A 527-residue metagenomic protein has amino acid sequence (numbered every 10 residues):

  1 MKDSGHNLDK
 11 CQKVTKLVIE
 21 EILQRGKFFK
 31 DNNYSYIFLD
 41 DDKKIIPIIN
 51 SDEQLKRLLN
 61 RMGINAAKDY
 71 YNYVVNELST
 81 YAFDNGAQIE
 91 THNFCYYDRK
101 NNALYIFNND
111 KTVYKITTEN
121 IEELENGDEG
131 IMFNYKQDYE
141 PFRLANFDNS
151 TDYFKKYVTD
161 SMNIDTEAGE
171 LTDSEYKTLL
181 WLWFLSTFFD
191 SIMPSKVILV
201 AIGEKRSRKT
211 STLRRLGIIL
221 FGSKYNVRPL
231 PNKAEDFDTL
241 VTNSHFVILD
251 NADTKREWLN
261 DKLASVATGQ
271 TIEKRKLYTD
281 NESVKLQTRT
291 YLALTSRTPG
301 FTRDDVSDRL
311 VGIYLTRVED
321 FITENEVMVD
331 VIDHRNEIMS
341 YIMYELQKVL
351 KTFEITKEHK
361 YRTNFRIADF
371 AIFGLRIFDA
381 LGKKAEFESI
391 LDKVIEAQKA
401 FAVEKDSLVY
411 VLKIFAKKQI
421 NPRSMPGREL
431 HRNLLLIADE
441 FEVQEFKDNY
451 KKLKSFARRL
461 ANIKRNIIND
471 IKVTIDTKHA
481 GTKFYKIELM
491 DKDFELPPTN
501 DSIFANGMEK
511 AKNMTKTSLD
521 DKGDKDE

Functional and structural regions predicted by a protein language model:
M1-F147, E175, I192, T239 (+3 more regions): N-terminal nucleic-acid engagement/recognition segments and initiation subdomains in replication, restriction
Q24-K44, E53, N134, A168 (+4 more regions): DNA transaction DNA-binding modules
E119-N243: P-loop NTPase catalytic core of nucleic-acid-dependent motor ATPases
F221, N260-V284: Conserved catalytic/switch belt of AAA+ P-loop NTPases
F237-L240, K276-L294: AAA+/SF3 P-loop NTPase mechanochemical coupling elements
N243-H245, Q270, T288-Y291, D305-L310 (+1 more regions): Short glycine-/polar-rich loops that comprise or flank the Walker A/P-loop and associated switch/sensor motifs
F246-A267, P299-D308: Conserved AAA+/SF3 P-loop NTPase catalytic/coupling segment centered on the Walker-B
T302-D320: A short helix-turn-beta junction within AAA+ P-loop NTPase domains corresponding to the substrate/partner-engaging
